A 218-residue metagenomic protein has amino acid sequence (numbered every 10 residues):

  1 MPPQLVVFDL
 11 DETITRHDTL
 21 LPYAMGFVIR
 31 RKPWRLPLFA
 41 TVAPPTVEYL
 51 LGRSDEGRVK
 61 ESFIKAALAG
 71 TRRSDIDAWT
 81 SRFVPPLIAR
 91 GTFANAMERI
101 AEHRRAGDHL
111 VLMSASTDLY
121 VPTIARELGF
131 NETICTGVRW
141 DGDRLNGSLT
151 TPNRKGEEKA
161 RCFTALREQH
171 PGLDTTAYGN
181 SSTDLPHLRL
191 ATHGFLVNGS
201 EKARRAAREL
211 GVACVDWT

Functional and structural regions predicted by a protein language model:
M1-L51: Active-site neighborhood of HAD-like aspartate-dependent phosphohydrolases
M1-P3, A78, P85-T218: C-terminal cap/substrate-recognition subdomain and adjoining C-terminal extension of metal-dependent phosphatase-like
Q4, R31-P33, P37, L50-E56 (+3 more regions): Conserved alpha/beta cores of soluble small-molecule-handling proteins
D18, T71, E158: Conserved active-site and cofactor/substrate-binding residues in soluble primary-metabolism enzymes
L20, V59-E61, G142-S148: Acidic/polar active-site rim loop that often engages polyanionic ligands
T46-Y49, G57-R73, E132-G137: Short, compositionally biased "basic patch" segments
V59-A94: Metal-dependent phosphoesterase signature
